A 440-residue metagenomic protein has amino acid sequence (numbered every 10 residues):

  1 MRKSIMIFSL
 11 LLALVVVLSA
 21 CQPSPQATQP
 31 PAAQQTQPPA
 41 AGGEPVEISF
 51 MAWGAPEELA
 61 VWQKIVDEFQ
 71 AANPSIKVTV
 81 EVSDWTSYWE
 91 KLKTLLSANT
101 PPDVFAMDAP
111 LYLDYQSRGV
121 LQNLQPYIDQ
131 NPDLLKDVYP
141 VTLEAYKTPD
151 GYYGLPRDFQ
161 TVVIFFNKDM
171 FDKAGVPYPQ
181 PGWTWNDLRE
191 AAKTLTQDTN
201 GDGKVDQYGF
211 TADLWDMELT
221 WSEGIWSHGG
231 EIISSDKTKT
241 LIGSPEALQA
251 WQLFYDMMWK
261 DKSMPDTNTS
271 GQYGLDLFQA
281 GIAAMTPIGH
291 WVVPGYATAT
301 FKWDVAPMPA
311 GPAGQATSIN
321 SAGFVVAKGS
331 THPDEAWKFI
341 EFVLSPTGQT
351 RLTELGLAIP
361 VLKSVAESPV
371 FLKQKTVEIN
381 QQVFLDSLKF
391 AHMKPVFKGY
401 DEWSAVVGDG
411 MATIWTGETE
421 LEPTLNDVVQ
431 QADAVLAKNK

Functional and structural regions predicted by a protein language model:
Q34-G42, K77, D172, Y178 (+3 more regions): Conserved C-terminal helix/tail region of periplasmic/extracytoplasmic solute-binding proteins
P39, P149-R157, V162, N186-K239 (+1 more regions): Extracytoplasmic/periplasmic solute-binding protein
A41, A109-V163, N186-D187, G224 (+2 more regions): Hinge/lid segment of periplasmic solute-binding proteins
K64, E68-V138, D172-G175, L275-L277 (+6 more regions): Extracytoplasmic "Venus flytrap"/periplasmic binding protein-like
D67-A72, K77, D150, A174 (+5 more regions): Extracytoplasmic/periplasmic substrate-recognition and gating elements
L95, T100-D103, P132-M170, G203 (+4 more regions): A structural signal for short loop-to-beta-strand junctions that line the ligand-binding cleft of periplasmic/secreted
V141, A145, L355-V406, T413: Long, aromatic- and glycine/proline-rich binding clefts that accommodate carbohydrate-like moieties
A191-K193, D236-N268, A297-A299: Glycine-centered hinge/linker elements that transmit conformational signals in sensory and ligand-binding systems
